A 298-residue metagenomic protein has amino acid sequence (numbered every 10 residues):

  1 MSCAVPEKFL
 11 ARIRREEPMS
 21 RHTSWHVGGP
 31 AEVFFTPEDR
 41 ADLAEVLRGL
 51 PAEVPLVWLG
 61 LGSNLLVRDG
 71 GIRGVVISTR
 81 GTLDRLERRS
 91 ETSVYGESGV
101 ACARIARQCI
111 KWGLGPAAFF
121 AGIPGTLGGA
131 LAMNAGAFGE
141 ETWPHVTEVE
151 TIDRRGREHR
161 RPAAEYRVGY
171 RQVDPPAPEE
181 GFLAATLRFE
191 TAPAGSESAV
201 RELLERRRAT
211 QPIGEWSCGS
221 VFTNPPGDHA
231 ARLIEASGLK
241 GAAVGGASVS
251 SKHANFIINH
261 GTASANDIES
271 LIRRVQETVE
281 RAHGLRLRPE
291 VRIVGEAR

Functional and structural regions predicted by a protein language model:
S2-L127, A137: Anion-binding (especially nucleotide phosphate/pyrophosphate-binding) glycine-rich loop and adjoining beta-alpha core
R14-R15, V27, L65, I152-R298: Phosphate/pyrophosphate- and phosphate-bearing ligand-binding catalytic cores of soluble enzymes
F34, Y95, E148-E150, A184-T186: Beta-strand secondary-structure signal
D84-E87, T147-T151: Short polybasic amphipathic segments
I110, A135-G139, H159, E165: Core subunits and conserved enzymes of cellular information-processing and envelope-translocation systems across
E141-W143: Short loop/turn motifs at secondary-structure junctions and domain boundaries
